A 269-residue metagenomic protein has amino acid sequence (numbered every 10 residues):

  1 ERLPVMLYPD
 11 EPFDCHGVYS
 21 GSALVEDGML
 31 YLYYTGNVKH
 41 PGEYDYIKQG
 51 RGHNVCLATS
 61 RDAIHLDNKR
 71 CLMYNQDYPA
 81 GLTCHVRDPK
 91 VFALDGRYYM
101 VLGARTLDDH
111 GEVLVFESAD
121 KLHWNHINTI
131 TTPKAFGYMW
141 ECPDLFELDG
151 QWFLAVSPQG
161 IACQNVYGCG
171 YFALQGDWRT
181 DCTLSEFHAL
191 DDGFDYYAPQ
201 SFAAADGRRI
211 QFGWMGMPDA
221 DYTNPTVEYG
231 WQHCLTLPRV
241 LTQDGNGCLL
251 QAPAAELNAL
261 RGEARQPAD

Functional and structural regions predicted by a protein language model:
E1-D88, A93-G137, E147-D192, M215-A268: Beta-rich carbohydrate-recognition and catalytic domains
Y138-P143, Y197-P199: Repeated scaffold domains used in trafficking and secretory/extracellular systems, primarily beta-propellers
G193-Y197, F202-A203: Catalytic and ligand-binding motifs that coordinate phosphates/metal ions in nucleic-acid-processing enzymes
